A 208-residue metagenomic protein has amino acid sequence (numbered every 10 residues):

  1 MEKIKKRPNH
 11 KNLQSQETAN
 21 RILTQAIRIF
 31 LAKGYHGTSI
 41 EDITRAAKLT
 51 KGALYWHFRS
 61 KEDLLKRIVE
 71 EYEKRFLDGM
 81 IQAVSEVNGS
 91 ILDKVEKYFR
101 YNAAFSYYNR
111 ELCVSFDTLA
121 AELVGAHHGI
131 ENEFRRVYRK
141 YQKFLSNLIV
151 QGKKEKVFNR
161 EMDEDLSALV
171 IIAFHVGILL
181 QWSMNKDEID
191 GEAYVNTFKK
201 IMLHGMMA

Functional and structural regions predicted by a protein language model:
M1-K33, T38-L49, E62-K66: Basic, helix-initiating cap at the start of DNA-binding domains
L31, Y55-R59, R67, E71: Base-recognition residues in the alpha-helical recognition helix of bacterial helix-turn-helix
G52: Key DNA-contact positions within bacterial/archaeal DNA-binding proteins
K61, I68, Y72, F76 (+6 more regions): Hydrophobic/aromatic residues within well-ordered alpha-helical segments
R67, I81-L112, E164-I171, E192-V195: Hydrophobic alpha-helical connector segments
K74-L77, I81, Y108, H128-E155 (+2 more regions): Amphipathic alpha-helical packing segments from all-alpha helical-bundle domains
K94, Y107-N132: Amphipathic alpha-helical segments used for helix-helix packing
A104-Y108, A121, G125, N147 (+3 more regions): Amphipathic C-terminal alpha-helical segment
